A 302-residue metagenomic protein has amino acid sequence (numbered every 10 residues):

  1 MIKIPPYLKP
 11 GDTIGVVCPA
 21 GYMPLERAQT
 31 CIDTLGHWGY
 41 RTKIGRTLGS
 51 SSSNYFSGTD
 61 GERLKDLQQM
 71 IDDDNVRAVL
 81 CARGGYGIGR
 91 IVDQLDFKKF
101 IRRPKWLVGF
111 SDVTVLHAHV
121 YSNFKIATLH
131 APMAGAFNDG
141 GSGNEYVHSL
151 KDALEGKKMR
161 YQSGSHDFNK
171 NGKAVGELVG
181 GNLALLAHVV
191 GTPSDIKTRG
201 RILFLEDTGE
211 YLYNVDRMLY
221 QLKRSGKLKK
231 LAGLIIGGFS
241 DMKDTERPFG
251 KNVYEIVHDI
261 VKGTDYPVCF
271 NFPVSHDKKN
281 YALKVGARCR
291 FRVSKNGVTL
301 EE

Functional and structural regions predicted by a protein language model:
M1-N75: ATP/NTP phosphate-donor binding region
V16, V79, D112, L186 (+2 more regions): Buried hydrophobic positions in well-ordered alpha/beta secondary-structure cores of metabolic enzymes
A78-G89, Q94: N-terminal glycine-rich "phosphate-gripper" loop used for MgATP/nucleotide binding and carboxylate activation
F97-H119, A127-M133, T264-P267: Short, acidic/small-residue loops that bind anionic groups at enzyme active sites
V113-E155, F272-E302: Peripheral docking tails and interdomain loops at the edges of cofactor- or intermediate-handling domains
K125-G191: Conserved anion/nucleotide-ligand pocket segment
L178-D216, L222: Oxyanion-binding "anion nests"
Y220-E302: C-terminal active-site/capping subdomain that shapes the small-molecule cofactor and substrate pocket of enzyme
